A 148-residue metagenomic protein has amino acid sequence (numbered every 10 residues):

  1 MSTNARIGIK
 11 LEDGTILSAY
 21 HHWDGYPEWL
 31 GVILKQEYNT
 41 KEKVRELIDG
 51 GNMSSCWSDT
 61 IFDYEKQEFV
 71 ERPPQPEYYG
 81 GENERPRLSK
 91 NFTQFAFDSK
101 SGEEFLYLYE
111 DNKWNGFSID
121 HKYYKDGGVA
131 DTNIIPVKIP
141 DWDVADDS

Functional and structural regions predicted by a protein language model:
M1-Y26, L30: Short, extreme N-terminal segment that most often corresponds to the first beta-strand
W29-E37: An exposed acidic His-Trp-rich patch
Q36-S148: Low-complexity intrinsically disordered segments
